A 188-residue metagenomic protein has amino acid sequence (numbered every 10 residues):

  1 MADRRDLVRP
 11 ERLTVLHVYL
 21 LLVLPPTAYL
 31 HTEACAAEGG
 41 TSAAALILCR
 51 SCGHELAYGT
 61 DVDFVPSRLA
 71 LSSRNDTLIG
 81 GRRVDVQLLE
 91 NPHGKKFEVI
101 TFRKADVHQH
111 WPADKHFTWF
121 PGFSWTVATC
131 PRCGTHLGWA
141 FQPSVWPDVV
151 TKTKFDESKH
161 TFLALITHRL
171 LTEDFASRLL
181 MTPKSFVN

Functional and structural regions predicted by a protein language model:
A2-L13, L24-N188: A short Gly-Trp-Pro
